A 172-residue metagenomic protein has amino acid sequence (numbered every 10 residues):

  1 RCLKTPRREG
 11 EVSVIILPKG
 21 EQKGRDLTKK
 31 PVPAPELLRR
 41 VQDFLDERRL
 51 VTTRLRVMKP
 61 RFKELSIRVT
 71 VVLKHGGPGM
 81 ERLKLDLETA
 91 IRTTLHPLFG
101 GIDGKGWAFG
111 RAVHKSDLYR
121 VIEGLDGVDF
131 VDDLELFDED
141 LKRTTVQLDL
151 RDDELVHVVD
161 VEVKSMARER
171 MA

Functional and structural regions predicted by a protein language model:
R1-K105, R168-A172: Carbohydrate-recognition loop of C-type lectin domains
M58, L85-A172: An aromatic-glycine-centered, glycine-rich loop/turn in mixed alpha/beta architecture
